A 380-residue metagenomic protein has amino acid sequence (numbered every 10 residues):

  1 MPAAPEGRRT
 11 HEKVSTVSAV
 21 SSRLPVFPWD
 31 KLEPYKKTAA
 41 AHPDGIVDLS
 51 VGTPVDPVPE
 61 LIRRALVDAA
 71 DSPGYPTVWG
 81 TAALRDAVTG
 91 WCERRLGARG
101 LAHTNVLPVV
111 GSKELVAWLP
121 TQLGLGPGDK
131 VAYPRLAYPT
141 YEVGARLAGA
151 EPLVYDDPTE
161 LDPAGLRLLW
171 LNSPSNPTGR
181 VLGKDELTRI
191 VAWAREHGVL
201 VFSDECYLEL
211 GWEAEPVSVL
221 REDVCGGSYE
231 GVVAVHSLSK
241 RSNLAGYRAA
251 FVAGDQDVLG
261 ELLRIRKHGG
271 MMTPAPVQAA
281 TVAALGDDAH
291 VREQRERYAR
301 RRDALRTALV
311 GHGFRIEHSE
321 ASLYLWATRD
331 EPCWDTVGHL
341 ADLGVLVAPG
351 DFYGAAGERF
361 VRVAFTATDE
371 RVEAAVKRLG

Functional and structural regions predicted by a protein language model:
G7-V26, K37-L66, E93, A98-G380: PLP-dependent class I/II
D68-P73: N-terminal alpha-helical segment of soluble enzymes
W79-G80: Short beta-strand to alpha-helix junction loop
L84-V88, G111: Conserved AMP-binding/adenylate-forming core of the ANL superfamily
